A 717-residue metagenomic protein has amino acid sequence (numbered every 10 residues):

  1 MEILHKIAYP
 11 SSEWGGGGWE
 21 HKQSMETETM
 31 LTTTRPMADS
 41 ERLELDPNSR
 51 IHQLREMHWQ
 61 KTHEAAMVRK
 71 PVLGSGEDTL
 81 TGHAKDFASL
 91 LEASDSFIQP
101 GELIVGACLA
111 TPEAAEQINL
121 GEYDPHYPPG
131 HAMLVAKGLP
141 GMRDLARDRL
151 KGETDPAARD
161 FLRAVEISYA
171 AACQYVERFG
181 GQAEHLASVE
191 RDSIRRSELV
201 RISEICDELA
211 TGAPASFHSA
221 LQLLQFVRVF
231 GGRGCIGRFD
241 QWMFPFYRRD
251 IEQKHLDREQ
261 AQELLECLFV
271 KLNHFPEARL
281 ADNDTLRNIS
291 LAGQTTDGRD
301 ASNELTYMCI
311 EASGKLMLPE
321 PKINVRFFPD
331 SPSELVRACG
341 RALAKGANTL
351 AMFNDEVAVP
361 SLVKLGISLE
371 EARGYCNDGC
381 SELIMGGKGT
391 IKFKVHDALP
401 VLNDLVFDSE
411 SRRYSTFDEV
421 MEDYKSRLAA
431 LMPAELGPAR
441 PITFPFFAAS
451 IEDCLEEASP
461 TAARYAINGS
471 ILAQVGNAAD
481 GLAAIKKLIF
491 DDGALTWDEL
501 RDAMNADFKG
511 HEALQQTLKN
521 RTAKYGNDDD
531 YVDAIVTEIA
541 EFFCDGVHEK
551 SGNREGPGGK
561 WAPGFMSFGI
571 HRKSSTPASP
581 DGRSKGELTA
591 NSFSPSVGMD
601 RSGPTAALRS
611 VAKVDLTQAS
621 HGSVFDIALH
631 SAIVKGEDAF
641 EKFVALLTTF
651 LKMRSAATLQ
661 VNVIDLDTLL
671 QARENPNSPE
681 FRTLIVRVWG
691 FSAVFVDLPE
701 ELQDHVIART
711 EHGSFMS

Functional and structural regions predicted by a protein language model:
E2-L162, I194-E208, G212-S717: Conserved catalytic cores of very large enzyme subunits
A183-E198: Short, Lys/Glu-rich amphipathic helical modules
